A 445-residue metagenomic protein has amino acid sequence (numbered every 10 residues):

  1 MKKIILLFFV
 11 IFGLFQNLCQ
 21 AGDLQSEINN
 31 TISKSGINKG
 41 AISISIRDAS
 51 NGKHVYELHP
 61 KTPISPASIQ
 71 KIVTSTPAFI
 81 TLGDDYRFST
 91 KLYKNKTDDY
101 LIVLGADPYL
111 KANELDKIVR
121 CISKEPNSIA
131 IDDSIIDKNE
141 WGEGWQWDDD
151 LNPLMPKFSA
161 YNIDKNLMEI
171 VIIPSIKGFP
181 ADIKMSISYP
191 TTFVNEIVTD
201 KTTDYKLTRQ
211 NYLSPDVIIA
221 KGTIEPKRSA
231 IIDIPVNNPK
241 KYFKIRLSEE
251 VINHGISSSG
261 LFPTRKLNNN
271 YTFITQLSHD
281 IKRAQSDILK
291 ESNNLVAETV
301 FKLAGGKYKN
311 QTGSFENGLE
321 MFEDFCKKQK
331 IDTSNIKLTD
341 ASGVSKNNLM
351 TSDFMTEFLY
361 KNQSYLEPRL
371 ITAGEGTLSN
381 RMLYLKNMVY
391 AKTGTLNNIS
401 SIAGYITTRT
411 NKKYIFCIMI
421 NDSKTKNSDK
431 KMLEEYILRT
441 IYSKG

Functional and structural regions predicted by a protein language model:
I4-L14: Sec-dependent N-terminal signal peptides
Q20-P63, L82, C121-N127: Beta-lactamase-like hydrolase cores
E27-I28, Y189-V198, L383-Y390: Short Pro/Gly-enriched beta-strand edge/turn motifs at strand-loop
A41-I44, S89, Q285, A297 (+1 more regions): Short glycine-rich loop/turn motifs
V55-E57, E291, F301-G445: Small-residue-rich helix-loop
I64-A78: Active/ligand-binding-proximal structured segments within catalytic/core domains that scaffold catalytic residues
T81-T333, K444: Conserved serine DD-peptidase/penicillin-binding transpeptidase domain and beta-lactam-recognizing active-site
